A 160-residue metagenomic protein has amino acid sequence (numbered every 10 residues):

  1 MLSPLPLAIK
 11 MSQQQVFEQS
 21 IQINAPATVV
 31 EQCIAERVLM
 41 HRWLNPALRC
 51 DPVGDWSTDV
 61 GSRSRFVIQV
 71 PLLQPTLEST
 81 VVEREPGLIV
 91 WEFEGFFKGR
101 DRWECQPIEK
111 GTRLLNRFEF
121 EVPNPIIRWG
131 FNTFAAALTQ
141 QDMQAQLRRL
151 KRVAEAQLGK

Functional and structural regions predicted by a protein language model:
L2-D59, K160: Hydrophobic ligand-binding cavity/cleft-lining segments
S12, F120-K160: A conserved amphipathic terminal alpha-helix motif
T28-Q32, P107-K110, A145-R148, R152: Replace "anionic and nucleotidyl ligands
H41, V67-L115, E119-E121, R152 (+1 more regions): Hydrophobic-ligand binding "helix-grip"
S57-D59, I68, D142-Q144: Short alpha-helix boundary/capping motifs
T58-V60, K98-G99: Short acidic/glycine-enriched loop/turn segments that link adjacent beta-strands
